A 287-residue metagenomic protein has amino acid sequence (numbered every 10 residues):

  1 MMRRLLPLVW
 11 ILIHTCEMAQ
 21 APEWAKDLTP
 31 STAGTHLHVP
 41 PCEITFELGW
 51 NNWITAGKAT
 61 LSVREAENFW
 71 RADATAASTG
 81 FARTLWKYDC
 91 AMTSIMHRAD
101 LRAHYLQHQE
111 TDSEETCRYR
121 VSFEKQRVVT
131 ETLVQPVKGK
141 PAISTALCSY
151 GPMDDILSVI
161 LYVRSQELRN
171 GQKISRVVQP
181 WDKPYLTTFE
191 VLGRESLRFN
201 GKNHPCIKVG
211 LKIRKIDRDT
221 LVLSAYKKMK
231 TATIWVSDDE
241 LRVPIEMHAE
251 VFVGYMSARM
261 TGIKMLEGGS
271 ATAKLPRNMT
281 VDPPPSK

Functional and structural regions predicted by a protein language model:
M1-M2: N-terminal secretory signal peptides that target proteins for export/translocation
L5-I13: Sec-dependent N-terminal signal peptides
V9, D100-S113, S149-I160: An N-terminal domain-start capping segment
I13-E23: Bacterial Sec-dependent signal peptides at the C-terminal "C-region" and cleavage site
C16, M153-D154, V281: Intrinsic disorder/low-complexity signal
A21-K125, L168-K287: Acidic, serine/threonine-rich low-complexity disordered tracts
V128-D182: Active-site/ligand-binding surface loops and adjacent short beta/alpha elements that line catalytic pockets across
